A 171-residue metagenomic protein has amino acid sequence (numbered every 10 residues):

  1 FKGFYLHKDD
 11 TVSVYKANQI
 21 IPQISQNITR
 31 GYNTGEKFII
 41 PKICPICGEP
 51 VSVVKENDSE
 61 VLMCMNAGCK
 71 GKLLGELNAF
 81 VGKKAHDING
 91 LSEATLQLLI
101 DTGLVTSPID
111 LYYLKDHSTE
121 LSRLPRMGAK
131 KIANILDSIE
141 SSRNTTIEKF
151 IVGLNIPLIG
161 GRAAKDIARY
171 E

Functional and structural regions predicted by a protein language model:
F1-Y5: Short, surface-exposed secondary-structure edge patches
H7, V12-E171: Structural signature for extended repeat/solenoid scaffolds and their inter-repeat hinge/linker regions, spanning
